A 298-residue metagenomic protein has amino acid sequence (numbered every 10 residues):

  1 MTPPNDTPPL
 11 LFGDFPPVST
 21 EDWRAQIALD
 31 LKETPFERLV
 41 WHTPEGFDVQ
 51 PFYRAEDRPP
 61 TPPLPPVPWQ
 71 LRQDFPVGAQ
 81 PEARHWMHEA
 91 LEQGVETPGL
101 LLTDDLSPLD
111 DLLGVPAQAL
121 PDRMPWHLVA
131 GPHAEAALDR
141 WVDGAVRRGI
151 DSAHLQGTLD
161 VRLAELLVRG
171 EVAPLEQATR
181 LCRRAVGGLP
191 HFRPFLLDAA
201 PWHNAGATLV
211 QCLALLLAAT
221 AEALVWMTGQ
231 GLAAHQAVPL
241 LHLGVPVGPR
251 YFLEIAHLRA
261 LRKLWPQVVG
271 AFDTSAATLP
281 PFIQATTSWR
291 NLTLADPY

Functional and structural regions predicted by a protein language model:
T2-E254, F272-S275, L279-T286, L292: Catalytic alpha/beta active-site cores
D143-A145, A260-L261, Y298: Short secondary-structure boundary/capping segments
E254-P266: Extended amphipathic alpha-helical segments enriched in small hydrophobics
L292-Y298: Thiamine diphosphate
